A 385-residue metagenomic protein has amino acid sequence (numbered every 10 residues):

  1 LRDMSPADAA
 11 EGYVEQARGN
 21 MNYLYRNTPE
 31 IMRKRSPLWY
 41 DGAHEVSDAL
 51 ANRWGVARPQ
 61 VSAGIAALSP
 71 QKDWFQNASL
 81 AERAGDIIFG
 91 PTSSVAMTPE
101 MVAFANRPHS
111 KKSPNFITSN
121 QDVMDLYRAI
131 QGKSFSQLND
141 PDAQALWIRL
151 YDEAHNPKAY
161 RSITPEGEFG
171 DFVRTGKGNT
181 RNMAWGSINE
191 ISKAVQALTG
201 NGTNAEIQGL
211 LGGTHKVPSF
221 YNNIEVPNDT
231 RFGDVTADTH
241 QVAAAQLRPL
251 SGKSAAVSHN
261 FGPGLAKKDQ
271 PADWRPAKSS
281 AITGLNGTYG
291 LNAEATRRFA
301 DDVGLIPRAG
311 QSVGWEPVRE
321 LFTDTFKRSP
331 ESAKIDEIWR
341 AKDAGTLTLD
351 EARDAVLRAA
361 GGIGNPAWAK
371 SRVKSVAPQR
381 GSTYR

Functional and structural regions predicted by a protein language model:
L1-R385: HhH-family (HhH-GPD) DNA N-glycosylase catalytic core used in base-excision repair
